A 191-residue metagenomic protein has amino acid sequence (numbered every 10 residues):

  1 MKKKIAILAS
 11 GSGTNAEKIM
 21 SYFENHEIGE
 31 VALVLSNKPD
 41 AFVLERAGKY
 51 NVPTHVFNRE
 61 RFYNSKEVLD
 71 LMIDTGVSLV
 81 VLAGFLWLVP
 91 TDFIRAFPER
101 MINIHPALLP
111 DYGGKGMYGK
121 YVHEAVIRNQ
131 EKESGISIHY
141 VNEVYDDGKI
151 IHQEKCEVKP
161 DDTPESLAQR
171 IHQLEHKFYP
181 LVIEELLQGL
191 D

Functional and structural regions predicted by a protein language model:
M1-D191: One-carbon transfer enzymes
